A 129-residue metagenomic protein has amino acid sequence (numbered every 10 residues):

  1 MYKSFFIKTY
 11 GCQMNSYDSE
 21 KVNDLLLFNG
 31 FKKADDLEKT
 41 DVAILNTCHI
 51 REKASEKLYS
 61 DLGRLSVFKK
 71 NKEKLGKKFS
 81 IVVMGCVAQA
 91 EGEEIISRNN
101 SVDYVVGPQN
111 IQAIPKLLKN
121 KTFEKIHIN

Functional and structural regions predicted by a protein language model:
M1-N129: Proteins enriched for Cys/Gly/acidic motifs involved in redox and nucleic-acid/cofactor modification
